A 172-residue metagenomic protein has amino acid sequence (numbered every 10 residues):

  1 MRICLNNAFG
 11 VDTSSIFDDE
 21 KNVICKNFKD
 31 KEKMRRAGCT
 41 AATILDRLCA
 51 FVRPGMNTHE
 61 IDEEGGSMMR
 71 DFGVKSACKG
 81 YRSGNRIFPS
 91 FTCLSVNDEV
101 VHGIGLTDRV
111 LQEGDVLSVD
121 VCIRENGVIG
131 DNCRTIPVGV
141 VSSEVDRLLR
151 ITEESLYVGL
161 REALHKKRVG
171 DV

Functional and structural regions predicted by a protein language model:
M1-V172: Active-site neighborhoods and metal-handling regions in enzymes and metal-associated proteins
